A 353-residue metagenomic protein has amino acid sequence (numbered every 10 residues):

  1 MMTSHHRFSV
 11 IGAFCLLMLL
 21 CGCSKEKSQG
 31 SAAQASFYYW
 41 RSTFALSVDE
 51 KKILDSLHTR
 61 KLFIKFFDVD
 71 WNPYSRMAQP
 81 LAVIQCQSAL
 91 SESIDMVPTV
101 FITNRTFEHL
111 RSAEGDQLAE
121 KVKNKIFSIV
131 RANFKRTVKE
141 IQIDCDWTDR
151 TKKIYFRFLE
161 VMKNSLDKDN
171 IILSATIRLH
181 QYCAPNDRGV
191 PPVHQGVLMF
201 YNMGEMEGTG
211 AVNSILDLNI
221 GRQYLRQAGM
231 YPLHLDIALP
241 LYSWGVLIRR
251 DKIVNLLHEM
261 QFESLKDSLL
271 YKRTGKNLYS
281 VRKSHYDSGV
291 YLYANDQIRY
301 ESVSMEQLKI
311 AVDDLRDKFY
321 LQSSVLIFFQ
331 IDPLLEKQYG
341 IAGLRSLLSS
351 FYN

Functional and structural regions predicted by a protein language model:
M2-I11: Bacterial N-terminal signal peptides that target proteins for export
L19-G22: C-terminal motif of bacterial Sec signal peptides marking the signal peptidase cleavage site
G30-F37, D70, Y74-P192, L198: Chitinase-like catalytic core of GlcNAc-active glycosidases
A45-W71, A132-F134: Catalytic domains of carbohydrate-active enzymes, especially glycoside hydrolases
L62, I143, G196, I237 (+1 more regions): Conserved, mostly hydrophobic/aromatic
E160-E263: Substrate-binding surface in catalytic domains of secreted glycosidases
I248-A311: Glycan-binding loop/region signatures in secreted carbohydrate-active enzymes
F328-N353: Acidic/aromatic/glycine-rich contiguous surface patches that form carbohydrate-binding/processing clefts and analogous
